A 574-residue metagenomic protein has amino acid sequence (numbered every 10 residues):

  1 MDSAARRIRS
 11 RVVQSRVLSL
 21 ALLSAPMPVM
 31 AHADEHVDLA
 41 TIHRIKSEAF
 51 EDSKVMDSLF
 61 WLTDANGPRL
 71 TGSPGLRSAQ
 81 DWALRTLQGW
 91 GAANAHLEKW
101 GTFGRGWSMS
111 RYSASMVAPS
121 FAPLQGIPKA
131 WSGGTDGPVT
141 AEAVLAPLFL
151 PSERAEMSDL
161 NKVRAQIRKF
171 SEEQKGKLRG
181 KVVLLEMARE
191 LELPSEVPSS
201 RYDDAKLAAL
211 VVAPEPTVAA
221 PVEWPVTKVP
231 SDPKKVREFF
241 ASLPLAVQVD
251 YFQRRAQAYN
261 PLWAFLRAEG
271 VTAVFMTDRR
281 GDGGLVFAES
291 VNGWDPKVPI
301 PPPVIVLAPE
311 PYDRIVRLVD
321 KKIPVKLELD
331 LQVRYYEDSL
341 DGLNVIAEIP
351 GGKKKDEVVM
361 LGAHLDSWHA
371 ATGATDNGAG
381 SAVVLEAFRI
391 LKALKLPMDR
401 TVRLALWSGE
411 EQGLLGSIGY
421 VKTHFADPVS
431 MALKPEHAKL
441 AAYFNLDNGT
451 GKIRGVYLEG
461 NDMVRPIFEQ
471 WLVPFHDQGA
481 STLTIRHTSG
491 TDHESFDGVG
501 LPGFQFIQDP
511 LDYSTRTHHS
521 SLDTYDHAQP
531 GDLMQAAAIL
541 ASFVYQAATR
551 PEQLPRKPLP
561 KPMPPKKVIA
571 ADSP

Functional and structural regions predicted by a protein language model:
M1-V13: N-terminal secretory signal peptides that target proteins for export/translocation
Q14-P28: Bacterial N-terminal signal peptides
A31-L76, R85, G89-W90, N94 (+4 more regions): N-terminal hydrophobic or amphipathic helices/low-complexity stretches enriched in small/hydrophobic/Pro/Gly
D34-D38, F60, D64-K235: Noncatalytic luminal/extracellular "stalk/propeptide" segments of secretory-pathway proteins
L39-T41, A118-P123, G134-K175, N292-A374 (+1 more regions): Soluble metallo-hydrolase cores and metallopeptidase-like ectodomains found primarily in the secretory/periplasmic
I42-F50, D64-P74, L145, A155-R164 (+12 more regions): Second-shell loop/turn segments in exported
P123, G134-A143, P151-K169, G176-V182 (+7 more regions): Metal-dependent peptidase/peptidase-like ectodomains
K234-D250, R255-A256, W263, R267 (+4 more regions): Active-site-adjacent substrate-binding region of metalloamidase/peptidase-like peptide-processing proteins
